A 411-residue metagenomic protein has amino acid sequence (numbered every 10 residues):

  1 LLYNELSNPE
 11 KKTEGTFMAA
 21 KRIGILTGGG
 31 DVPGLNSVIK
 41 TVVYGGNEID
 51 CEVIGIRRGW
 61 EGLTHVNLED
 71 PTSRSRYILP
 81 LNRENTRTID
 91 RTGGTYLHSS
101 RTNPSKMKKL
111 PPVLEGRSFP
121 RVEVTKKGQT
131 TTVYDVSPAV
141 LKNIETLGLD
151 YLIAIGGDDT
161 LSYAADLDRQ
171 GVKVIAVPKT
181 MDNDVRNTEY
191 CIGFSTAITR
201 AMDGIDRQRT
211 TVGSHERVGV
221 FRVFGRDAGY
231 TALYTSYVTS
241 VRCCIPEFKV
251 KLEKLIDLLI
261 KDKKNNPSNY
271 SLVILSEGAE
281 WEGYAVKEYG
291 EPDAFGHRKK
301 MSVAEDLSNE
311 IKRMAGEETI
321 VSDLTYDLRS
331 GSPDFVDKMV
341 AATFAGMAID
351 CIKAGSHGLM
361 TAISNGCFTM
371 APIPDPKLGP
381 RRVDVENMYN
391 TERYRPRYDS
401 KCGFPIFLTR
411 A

Functional and structural regions predicted by a protein language model:
L1-F17: Short, Lys/Arg-enriched N-terminal segments with co-localized hydrophobic residues within the first ~10-30 amino acids
L26-N36, F224, D337: Short, glycine-rich nucleotide/cofactor-binding loops
L26-T27, I56-R57, H98, A154-G156 (+4 more regions): Short beta-strand segments
G46, C51-T146: Glycine-rich nucleotide/cofactor/substrate-binding loop typically near the N-terminus or early in the first domain
D50-R57, D168-C191, C244-K251: Short, acidic/small-residue loops that bind anionic groups at enzyme active sites
T131-V136, N143-L147, Y151-G156, A164-D166 (+3 more regions): Accessory alpha-helical/coil subdomains and C-terminal extensions that flank or cap enzyme catalytic cores
F295-A411: C-terminal non-catalytic interaction/assembly regions of soluble proteins
